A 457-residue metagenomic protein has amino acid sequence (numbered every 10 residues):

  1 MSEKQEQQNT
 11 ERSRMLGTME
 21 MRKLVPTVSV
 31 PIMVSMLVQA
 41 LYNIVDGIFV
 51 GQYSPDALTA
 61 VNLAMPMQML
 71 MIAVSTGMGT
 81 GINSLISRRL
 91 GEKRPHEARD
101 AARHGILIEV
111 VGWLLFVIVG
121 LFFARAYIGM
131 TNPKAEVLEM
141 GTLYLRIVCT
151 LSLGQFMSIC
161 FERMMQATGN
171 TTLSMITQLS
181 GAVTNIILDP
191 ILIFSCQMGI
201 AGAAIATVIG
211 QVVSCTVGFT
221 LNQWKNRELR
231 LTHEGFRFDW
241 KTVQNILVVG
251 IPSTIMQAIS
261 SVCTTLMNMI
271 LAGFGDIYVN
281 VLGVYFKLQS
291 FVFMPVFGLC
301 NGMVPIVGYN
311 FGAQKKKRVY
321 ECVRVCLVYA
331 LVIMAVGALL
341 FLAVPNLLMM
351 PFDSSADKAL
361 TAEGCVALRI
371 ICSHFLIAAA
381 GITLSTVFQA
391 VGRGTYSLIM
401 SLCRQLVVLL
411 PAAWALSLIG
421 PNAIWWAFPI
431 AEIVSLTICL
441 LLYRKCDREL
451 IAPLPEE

Functional and structural regions predicted by a protein language model:
M1-S29, I86-L153, S195-I251, V307-H374 (+1 more regions): Short alpha-helical transmembrane segments in multi-pass integral membrane proteins
T27, V50-M69, A135-M140, I200-A203 (+4 more regions): Interfacial/gating helices of multi-pass transporter permease domains
T27-D46, I147, S158, G181 (+5 more regions): Transmembrane helical elements of multi-pass membrane transporters/channels
S29, L41-I44, Q52-P55, R89-E92 (+6 more regions): Helix-loop interface residues and adjacent transmembrane-helix termini in multi-pass membrane transporters, primarily
L37, L41-T59, I128-A135, I191-M198 (+4 more regions): Helix-terminus/linker motif at the lipid-water interface of multi-pass membrane proteins
L58-L121, Q155-S174, N268, V281-P345 (+1 more regions): Small-residue-rich hydrophobic transmembrane alpha-helices
L70-A73, V117, N185-D189, C215-F219 (+4 more regions): Hydrophobic transmembrane alpha-helices of multi-pass small-molecule transporters
G79, I147-Q166, S174-A182, A203-T216 (+4 more regions): Short runs within selected transmembrane alpha-helices of multi-pass transporters and secretion channels
